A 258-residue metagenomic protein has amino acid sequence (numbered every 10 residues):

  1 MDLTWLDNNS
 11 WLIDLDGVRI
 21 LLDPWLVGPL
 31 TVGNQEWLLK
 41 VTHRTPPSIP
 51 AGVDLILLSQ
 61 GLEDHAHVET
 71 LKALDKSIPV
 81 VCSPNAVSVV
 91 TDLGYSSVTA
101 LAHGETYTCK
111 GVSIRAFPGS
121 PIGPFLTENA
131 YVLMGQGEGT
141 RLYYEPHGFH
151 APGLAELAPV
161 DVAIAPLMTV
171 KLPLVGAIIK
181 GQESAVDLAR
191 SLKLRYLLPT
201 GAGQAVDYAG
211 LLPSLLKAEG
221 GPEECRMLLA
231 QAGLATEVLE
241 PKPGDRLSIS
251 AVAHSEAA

Functional and structural regions predicted by a protein language model:
M1-T45, T127-P146, V162: Conserved beta-strand hairpin/beta-sheet module of binuclear metal-dependent hydrolase folds, prominently
V18, K76-P79, Y95, L192-Y196 (+1 more regions): A short helix->loop->beta-strand "cap" motif at the edges of active sites that frequently abuts
V18-L57, G61, E69-A73, G123-P124 (+1 more regions): Pre-active-site segment of Zn-dependent metallo-hydrolases
L22-D23, G52-A66, V81-P84, L142-G148 (+3 more regions): Active-site neighborhood of phospho(di)ester-bond hydrolases with catalytic His/Asp-centered motifs
P29, G61-A66, V87-V90, E105-T108 (+5 more regions): Active-site environment of divalent metal-dependent phosphoester hydrolases
E69-L74, V89, L93-G94, G153-E156 (+2 more regions): A short acidic, amphipathic alpha-helical/loop segment
C82-G139, Q231, E237-E256: Metallo-beta-lactamase
N85, A151-P243: Cap/insert and terminal regions of metallo-dependent hydrolase folds
